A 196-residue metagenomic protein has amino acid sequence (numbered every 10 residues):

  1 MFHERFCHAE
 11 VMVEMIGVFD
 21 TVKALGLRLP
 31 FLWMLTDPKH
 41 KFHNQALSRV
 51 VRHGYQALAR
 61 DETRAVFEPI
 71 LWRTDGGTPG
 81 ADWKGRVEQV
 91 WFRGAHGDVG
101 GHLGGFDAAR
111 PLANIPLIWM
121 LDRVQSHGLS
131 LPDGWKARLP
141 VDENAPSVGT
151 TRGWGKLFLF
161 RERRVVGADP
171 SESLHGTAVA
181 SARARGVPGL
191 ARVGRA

Functional and structural regions predicted by a protein language model:
M1-A196: Active-site- or binding-pocket-proximal scaffold segments within functional domains
